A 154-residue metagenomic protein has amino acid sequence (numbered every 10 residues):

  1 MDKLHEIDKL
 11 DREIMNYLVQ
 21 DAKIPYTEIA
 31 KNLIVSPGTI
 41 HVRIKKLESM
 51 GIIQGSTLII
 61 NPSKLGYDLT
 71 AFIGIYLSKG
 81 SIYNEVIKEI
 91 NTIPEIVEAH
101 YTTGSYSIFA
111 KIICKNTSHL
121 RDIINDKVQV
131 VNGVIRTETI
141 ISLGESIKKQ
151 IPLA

Functional and structural regions predicted by a protein language model:
M1-A154: A compositional/biophysical signature of low hydrophobicity enriched in polar/charged and small residues
